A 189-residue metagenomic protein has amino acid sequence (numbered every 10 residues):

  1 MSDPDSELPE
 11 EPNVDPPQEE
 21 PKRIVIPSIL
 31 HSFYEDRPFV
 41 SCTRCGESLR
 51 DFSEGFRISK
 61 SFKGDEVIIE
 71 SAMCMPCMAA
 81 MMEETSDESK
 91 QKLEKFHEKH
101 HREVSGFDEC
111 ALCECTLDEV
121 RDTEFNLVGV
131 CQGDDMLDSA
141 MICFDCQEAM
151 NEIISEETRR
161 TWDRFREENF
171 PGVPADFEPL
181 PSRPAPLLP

Functional and structural regions predicted by a protein language model:
S2-Y34, E83, D87-V104, S155-P189: Short, intrinsically disordered terminal segments enriched in charged and Pro/Gly residues
P9-V25, S41-E54, C77-E94, C113-F125: Short, charged low-complexity linear segments at domain edges
D36-I68, S105-M136: Short recognition patches in nucleic-acid-associated and regulatory proteins
V67-K92, M136-W162: Short metal-binding segments enriched for Cys and/or His
M75-T85, A111-D118, V128, F144-I153 (+1 more regions): Short, Lys/Arg-enriched charge-dense amphipathic segments
K99-E103, L117-L137, I142-D145, E156-F165: Cys/His-clustered metal-coordination modules, chiefly Zn-binding fingers
